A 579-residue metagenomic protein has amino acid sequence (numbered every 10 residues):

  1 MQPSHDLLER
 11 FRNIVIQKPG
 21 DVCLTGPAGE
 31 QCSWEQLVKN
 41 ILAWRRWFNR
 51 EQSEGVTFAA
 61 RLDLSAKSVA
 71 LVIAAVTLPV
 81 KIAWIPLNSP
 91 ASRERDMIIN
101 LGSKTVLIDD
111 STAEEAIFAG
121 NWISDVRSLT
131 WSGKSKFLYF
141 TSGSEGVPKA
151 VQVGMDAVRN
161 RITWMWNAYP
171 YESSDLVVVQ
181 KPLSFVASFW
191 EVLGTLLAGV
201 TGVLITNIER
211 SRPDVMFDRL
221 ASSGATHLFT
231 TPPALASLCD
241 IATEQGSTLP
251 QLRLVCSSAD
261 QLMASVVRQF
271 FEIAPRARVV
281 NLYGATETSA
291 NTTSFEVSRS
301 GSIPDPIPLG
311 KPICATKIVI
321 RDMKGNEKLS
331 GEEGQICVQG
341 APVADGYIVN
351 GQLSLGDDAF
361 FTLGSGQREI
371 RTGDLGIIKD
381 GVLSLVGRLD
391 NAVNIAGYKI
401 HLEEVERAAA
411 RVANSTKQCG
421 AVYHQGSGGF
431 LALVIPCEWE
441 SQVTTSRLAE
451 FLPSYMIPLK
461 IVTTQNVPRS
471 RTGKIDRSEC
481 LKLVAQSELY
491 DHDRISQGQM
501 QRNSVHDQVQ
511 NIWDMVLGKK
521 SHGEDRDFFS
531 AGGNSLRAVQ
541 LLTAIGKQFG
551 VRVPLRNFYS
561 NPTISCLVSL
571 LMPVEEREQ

Functional and structural regions predicted by a protein language model:
M1, D6-L8, T105-S128, V158 (+6 more regions): AMP-dependent adenylate-forming
P3, V22-R50, R95, V153-R159: Conserved AMP-binding/adenylate-forming core of the ANL superfamily
G20, S124-F140, V147, Y171-V177 (+1 more regions): Conserved pre-ATP/AMP-binding loop-to-beta segment of ANL
P27, L62-A66, V80-I99, V200-S222 (+3 more regions): ATP-dependent adenylate-forming carboxylate-activation enzymes
A60-K67, A74, P86, Y171 (+5 more regions): Conserved AMP-binding
D96, L101-K104, S470-Q579: Phosphopantetheine-dependent thiolation modules in NRPS/PKS and related acyl-activating systems
K149, G154-L176, V186-H227: Conserved AMP-binding/adenylation subdomain of ANL enzymes
L197-V200, A225-F229, C239-P308, K317: Gly/Ser/Thr-rich phosphate-binding loop
